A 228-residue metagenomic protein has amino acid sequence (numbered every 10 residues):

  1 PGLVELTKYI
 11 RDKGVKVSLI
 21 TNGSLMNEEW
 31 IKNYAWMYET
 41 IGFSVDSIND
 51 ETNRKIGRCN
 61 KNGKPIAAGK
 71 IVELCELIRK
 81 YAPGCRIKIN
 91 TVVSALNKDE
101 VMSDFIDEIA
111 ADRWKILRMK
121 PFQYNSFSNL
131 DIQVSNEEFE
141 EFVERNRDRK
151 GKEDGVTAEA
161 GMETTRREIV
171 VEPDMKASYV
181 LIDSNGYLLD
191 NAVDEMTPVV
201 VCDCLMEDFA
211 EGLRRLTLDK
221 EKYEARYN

Functional and structural regions predicted by a protein language model:
P1-Y38, V45-E51, G63-K70, N90-D104: Canonical radical SAM enzyme core domain
A35-I41, E108-R113: Glycine-enriched alpha-helix->loop->beta-strand junction motifs that scaffold or abut catalytic
D50-G212, L216, E221-A225: Radical SAM enzyme [4Fe-4S]-AdoMet core and its adjacent flexible, acidic and glycine-rich loops/tails across
